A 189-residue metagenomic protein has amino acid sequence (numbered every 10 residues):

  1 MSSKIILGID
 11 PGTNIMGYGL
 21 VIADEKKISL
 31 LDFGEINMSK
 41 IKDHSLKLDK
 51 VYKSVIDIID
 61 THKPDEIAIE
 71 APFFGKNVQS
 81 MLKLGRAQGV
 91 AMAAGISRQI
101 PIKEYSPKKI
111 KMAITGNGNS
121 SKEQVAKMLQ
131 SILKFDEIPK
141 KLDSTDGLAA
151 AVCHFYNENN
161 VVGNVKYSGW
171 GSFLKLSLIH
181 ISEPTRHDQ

Functional and structural regions predicted by a protein language model:
I6, G12-L46: Short glycine-rich, Thr/Ser-proximal phosphate-binding strand/loop in the N-terminal lobe of ATP-dependent enzymes
K42-H62, V78: Catalytic-core regions of hydrolytic enzymes
I59, K63-P72: Proline-aspartate-enriched helix->loop->beta-strand connector
G75-V78, K111-A113: Short, solvent-exposed loop/turn segments at secondary-structure junctions
M81-V90: Charged helix-capping and loop-helix junction motifs
I96, I100-S131: Short alpha-helix plus adjacent loop in nuclease-associated cores
F135-K175: Acidic, Mg2+-coordinating catalytic module of metal-dependent nucleases/exonucleases that use a two-metal-ion mechanism
I179-Q189: Single conserved hydrophobic/aromatic residue that forms the stacking wall/gate of nucleotide- or nucleobase-binding
